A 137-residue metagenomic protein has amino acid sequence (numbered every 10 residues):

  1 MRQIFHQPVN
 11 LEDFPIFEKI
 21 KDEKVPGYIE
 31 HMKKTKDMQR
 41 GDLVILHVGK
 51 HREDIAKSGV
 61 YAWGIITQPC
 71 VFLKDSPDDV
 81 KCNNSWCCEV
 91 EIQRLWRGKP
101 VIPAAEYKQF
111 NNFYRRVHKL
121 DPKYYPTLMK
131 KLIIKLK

Functional and structural regions predicted by a protein language model:
M1-H6, F14, P26-K33, L73-K137: Contiguous surface segments at macromolecular interaction interfaces
V9-E12, G49-H51: Histidine- and/or cysteine-centered catalytic micro-motif in compact active-site loops
L11-E12, F17-I20: Histone-fold modules and their flanking histone-like tails across chromatin and transcription assemblies
K19-Q39: Short, flexible N-terminal segments of the mature chain
T35-R52: Short coil-to-beta transition motif at edge beta-strands of beta-rich domains
R40-V44, V60-A62, W86-C88: A generic structural signal for short beta-strands and their flanking turns/coil linkers
L46, A56-S58, K74: The feature represents the first ordered module of a protein
A56-P69: Short beta-strand-centered aromatic/proline hotspots
